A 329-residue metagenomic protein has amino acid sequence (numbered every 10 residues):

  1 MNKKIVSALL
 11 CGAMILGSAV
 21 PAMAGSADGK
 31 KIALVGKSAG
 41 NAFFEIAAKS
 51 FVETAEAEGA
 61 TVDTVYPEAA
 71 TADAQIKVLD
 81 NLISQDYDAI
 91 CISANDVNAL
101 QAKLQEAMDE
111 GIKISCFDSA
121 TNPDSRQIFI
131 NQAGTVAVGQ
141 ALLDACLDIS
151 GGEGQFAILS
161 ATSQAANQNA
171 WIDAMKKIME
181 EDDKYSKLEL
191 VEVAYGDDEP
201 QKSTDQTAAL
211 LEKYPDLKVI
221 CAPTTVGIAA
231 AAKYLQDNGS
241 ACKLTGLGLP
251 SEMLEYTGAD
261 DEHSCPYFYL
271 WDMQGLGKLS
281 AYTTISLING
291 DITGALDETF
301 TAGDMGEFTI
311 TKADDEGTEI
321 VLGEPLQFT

Functional and structural regions predicted by a protein language model:
M1-K31, E56-A57, T61, Q105-I112: Short, low-complexity disordered leader/linker segments with a strong preference for bacterial N-terminal type II
D28, S163-N167, E181, V191 (+1 more regions): Hinge/cleft segment of the Venus flytrap/periplasmic-binding protein
K31-E58, D63-K77, Q85-Y87, S93-V97 (+2 more regions): Extracytoplasmic "Venus flytrap"
F43-E58, V138-L142, A166-S186, K202 (+2 more regions): Short, solvent-exposed amphipathic alpha-helices that sit in or adjacent to ligand/effector-binding or catalytic
A57-E68, Q155-I158, M179-D198: Short beta-strand elements in bilobed, periplasmic/extracellular small-molecule ligand-binding domains
Q75, I130-F156, A170, P200-T204 (+2 more regions): Hydrophobic alpha-helical segments within soluble ligand-binding/sensing domains
D80, S84, A89-D109, M175 (+1 more regions): Hydrophobic alpha-helical
N98-A137, D148, Q155, P250-C265: Flexible loop/hinge segments that line or gate small-molecule binding clefts
